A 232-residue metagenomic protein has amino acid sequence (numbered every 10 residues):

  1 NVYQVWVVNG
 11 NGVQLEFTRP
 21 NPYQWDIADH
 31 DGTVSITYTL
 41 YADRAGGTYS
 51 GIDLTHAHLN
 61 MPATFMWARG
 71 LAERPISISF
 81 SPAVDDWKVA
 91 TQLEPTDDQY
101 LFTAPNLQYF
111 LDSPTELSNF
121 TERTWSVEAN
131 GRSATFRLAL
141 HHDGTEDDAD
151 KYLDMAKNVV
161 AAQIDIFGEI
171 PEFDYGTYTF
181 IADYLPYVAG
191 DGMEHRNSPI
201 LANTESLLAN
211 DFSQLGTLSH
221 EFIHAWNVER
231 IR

Functional and structural regions predicted by a protein language model:
V2-D53: A surface-exposed beta-strand-loop module
V2-W6, G32, Y41, E73-E94 (+3 more regions): Zn2+-dependent metallopeptidase catalytic core
N11, N21, Y38-A42, P82 (+3 more regions): A mature extracytoplasmic/lumenal domain signature
V13-D26, D53, P62-F65, L201-S213: Aromatic/His-enriched, Gly/Pro-containing loop or helix-boundary segments that lie immediately adjacent to catalytic
Q24-W25, A63-A68, W125, Y187-G190: Catalytic micro-motifs at enzyme active sites that drive phosphoryl/nucleotidyl and oxygen chemistry
L40-S77: Glycine/proline-rich low-complexity spacer/linker segments in large multi-domain proteins
H58-M61, N106-G131: Edge strands and adjacent loops of beta-rich recognition modules
R123-R232: Juxtacatalytic substrate-recognition/specificity segment
